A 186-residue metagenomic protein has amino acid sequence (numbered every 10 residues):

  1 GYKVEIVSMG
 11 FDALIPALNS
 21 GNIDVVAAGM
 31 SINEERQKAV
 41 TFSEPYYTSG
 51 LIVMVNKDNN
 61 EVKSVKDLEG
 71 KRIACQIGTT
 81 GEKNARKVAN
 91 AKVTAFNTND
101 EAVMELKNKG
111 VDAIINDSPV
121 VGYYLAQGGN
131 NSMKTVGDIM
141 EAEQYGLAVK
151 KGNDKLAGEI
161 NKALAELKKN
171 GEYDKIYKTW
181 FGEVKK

Functional and structural regions predicted by a protein language model:
G1-G29: Extracytoplasmic small-molecule ligand-binding "clamshell" domains of the periplasmic binding protein/Venus flytrap
E5-P16, N60, I77-T80, T94-N108 (+1 more regions): Short helix-initiation/N-cap motifs at beta->coil->alpha
L18-N19, L68, L106-K107, L147 (+1 more regions): Hydrophobic residues within well-ordered alpha-helices
S20, D24-V25, D112-A113, G146: Short, Asp-centered acidic motifs that coordinate Mg2+ and/or phosphate in catalytic or ligand-binding sites
M30-K38, N84-K87, K107, D112-A142: A ligand-binding cleft/hinge motif common to bilobed small-molecule-binding domains
T48-V55, S118, G122-A165, E183-K186: Periplasmic-binding protein-like
N56-R72: Flexible hinge/capping segments at coil-to-helix
T80-T94, S132-V136, E159-K186: Ligand-binding clefts/hinges and TM-proximal coupling segments of bilobed small-molecule sensing domains
